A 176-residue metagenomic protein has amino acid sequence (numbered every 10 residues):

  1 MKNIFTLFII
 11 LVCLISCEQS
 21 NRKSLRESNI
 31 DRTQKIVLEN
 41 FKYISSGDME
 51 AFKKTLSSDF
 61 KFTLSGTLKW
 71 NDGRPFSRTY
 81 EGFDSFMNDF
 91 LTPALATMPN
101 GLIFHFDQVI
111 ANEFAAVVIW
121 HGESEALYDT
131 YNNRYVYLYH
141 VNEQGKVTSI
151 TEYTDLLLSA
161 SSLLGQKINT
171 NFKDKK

Functional and structural regions predicted by a protein language model:
M1-E27: Bacterial Sec-dependent N-terminal signal peptides
C17-T55, I168-K176: Short, low-complexity N-terminal intrinsically disordered segments enriched in polar/charged residues
N40, F52, F60, F86 (+3 more regions): Hydrophobic pocket/interface hotspot
L56, L64, W120-S124, Y137 (+1 more regions): Short beta-strand segments enriched in hydrophobic/aromatic residues within well-folded beta-rich domains
S58-N112: A solvent-exposed, acidic/Ser-Thr-rich amphipathic alpha-helical stretch
L102-F104, T130-Y137: Short, surface-exposed coil-to-beta transition loops
N112-G122: A short hydrophobic beta-strand element
S149-K176: Low-complexity, intrinsically disordered terminal/linker segments enriched in charged and Gly/Pro repeats
